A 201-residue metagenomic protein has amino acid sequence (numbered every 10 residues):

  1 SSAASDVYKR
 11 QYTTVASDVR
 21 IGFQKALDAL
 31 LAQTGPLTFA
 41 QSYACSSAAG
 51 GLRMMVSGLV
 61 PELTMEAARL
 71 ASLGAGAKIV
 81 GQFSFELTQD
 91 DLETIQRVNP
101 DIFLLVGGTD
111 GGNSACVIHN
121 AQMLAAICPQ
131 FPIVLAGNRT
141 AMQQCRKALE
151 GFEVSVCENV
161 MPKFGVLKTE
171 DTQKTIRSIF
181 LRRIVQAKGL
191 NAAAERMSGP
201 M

Functional and structural regions predicted by a protein language model:
A3-Y8: Short, small-residue-biased leader/transition segments that mark boundaries at the very start of proteins
K9-T34, E86, D110-G111: N-terminal phosphate-binding loop and adjacent alpha-helix
P36-A68: Short beta-strand-loop/turn "lid" adjacent to the catalytic site in phosphate-handling enzymes
V56-A77, F85-D90: Active-site phosphate-binding/coordination module
N99-D101: Proline-aspartate-enriched helix->loop->beta-strand connector
D110-H119: Glycine/threonine-rich flexible loop motifs
L135-Q144, L149-L167: Terminal amphipathic helices with adjacent charged low-complexity linkers/tails
E170-M201: ATP-dependent carbohydrate kinase catalytic cores
